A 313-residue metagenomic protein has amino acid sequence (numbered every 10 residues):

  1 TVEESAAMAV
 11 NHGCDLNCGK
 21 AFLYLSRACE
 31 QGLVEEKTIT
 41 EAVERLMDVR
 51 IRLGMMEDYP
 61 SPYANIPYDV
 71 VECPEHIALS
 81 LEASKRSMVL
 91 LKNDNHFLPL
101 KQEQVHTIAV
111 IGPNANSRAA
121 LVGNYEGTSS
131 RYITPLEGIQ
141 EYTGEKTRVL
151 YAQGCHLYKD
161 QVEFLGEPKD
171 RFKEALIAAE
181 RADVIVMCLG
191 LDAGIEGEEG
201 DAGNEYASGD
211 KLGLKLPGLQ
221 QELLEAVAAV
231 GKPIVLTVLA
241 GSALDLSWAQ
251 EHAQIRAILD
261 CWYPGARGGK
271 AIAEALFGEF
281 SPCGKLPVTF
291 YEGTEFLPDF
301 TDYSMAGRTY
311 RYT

Functional and structural regions predicted by a protein language model:
T1-E4, M8-K20: Short acidic/histidine-rich active-site segments
E3, A7, E36, T40 (+3 more regions): Non-membrane alpha-helical structural segments and their capping/turn regions in soluble enzymes
S5, L25, Q220-L224, I234-L236 (+2 more regions): Extended, hydrophobic alpha-helical segments in both membrane/secreted and soluble proteins
C14, V227, G265-G269: A short beta-strand-to-alpha-helix junction
L16, V184-V186, A257: Short, Asp-centered acidic motifs that coordinate Mg2+ and/or phosphate in catalytic or ligand-binding sites
G19-G123, G127-L136, Q140-K146, L150-A152 (+3 more regions): Secreted, periplasmic, or luminal enzymes acting at the cell surface/secretory milieu
C73, A152-A253: Hydrophobic helix-and-loop "lid/oligomerization" segment in the mid-to-C-terminal part of catalytic domains
